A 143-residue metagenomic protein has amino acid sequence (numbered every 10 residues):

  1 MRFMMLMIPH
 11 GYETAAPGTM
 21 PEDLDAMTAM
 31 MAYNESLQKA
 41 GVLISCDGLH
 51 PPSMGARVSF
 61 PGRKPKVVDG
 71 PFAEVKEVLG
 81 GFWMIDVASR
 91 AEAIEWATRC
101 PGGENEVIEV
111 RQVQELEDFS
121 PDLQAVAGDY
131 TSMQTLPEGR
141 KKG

Functional and structural regions predicted by a protein language model:
M1-G143: Conserved, structured core segments of small domains
